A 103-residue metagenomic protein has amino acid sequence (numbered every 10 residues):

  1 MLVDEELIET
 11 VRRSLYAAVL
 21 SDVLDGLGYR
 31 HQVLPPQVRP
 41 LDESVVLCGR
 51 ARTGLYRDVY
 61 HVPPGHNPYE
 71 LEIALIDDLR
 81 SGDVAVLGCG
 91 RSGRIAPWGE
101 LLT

Functional and structural regions predicted by a protein language model:
E6-E70: N-terminal low-complexity or amphipathic/hydrophobic leaders
S44-L102: A glycine-rich, hydrophobic loop/mini-helix early in the fold
